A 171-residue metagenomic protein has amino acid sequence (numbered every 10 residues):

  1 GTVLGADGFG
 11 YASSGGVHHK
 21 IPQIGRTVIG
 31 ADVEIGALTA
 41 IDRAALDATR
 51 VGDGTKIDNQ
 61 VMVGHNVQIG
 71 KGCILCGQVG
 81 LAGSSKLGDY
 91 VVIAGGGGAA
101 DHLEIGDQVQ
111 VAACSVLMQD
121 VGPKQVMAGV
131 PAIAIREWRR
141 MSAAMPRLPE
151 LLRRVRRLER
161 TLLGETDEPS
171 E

Functional and structural regions predicted by a protein language model:
T2-A134: Structural signal for interior beta-strand "rungs" in well-ordered beta-sheet cores of soluble enzyme domains
I133-E171: Long, leucine- and charge-enriched amphipathic alpha-helices that form heptad-repeat coiled-coil/leucine-zipper-like
